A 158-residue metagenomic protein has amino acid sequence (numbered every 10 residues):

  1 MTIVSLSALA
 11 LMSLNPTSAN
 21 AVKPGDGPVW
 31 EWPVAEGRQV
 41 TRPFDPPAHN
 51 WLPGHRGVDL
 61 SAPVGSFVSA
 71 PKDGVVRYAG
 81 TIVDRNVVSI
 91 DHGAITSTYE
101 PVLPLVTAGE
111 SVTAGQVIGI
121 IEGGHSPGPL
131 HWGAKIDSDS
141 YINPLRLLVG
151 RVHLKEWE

Functional and structural regions predicted by a protein language model:
M1-T17: Secretory targeting and sorting signals
A21-G37, P53, S61, T107-A114 (+1 more regions): Acidic, glycine-rich catalytic/binding loops that coordinate metals and/or anionic ligands
G37, P43, A79, I121-G124: Residue-level recognition of beta-strand microenvironments
Q39-A70: Short glycine/threonine/proline-enriched tight-turn/helix- or strand-capping micro-motif at secondary-structure
D45, G65, D73, T81 (+3 more regions): Solvent-exposed coil/turn segments that connect beta secondary-structure elements in extracytoplasmic/periplasmic
F67-V76, V106-I121: Short, well-structured beta-strand-loop connectors
A70-L105, P129-H131: Zn2+-dependent peptidoglycan hydrolase active-site motif and core
V87-I90, E110-W132: Short hydrophobic beta/alpha edge segments that flank linear recognition/processing sites
